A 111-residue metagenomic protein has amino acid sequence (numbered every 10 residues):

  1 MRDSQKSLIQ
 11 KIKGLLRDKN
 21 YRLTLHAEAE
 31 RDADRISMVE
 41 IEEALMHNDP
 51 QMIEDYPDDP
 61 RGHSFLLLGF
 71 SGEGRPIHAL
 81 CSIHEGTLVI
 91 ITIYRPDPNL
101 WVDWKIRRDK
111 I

Functional and structural regions predicted by a protein language model:
M1-I111: Ribonuclease/tRNase effector modules and their secretory precursors
